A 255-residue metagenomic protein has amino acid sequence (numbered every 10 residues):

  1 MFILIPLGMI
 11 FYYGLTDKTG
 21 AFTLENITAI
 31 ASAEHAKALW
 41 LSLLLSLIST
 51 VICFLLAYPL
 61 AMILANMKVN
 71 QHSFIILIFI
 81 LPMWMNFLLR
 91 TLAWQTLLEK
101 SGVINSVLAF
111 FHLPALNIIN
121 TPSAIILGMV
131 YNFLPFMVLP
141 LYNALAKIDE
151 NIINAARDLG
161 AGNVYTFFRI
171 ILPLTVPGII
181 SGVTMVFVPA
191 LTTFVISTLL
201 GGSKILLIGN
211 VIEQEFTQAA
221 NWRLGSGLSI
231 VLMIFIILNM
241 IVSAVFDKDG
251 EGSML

Functional and structural regions predicted by a protein language model:
M1-I3, L77, L81, Y131 (+2 more regions): Transmembrane alpha-helices
F2-H35, L97, S101, G202 (+1 more regions): Short membrane-interfacial helix/loop motifs at transmembrane-helix boundaries
M9, Y142-R157, S226-L255: C-terminal transmembrane helix and the adjacent membrane-cytosol boundary/short C-terminal tail of inner/organellar
L24, T91-V130, V164, L200-K204: Membrane-interfacial helix termini and adjacent extracytoplasmic/periplasmic loops of multi-pass transporters
I27-E34, F194, T198-K248: Interhelical loop and adjacent transmembrane-helix boundary motif in polytopic membrane transport permeases
A36, W40, L44-L56, L60 (+6 more regions): Hydrophobic alpha-helical transmembrane segments of multipass integral membrane proteins, especially permease/channel
K37-S42, N105, A109-F136, G178 (+2 more regions): Loop-to-helix entry region at the N-terminal start of transmembrane alpha-helices in multi-pass membrane transporters
I48-F79, Q95-T96, I241, V245-K248: Transmembrane-helix boundary motif in ABC transporter permease subunits
